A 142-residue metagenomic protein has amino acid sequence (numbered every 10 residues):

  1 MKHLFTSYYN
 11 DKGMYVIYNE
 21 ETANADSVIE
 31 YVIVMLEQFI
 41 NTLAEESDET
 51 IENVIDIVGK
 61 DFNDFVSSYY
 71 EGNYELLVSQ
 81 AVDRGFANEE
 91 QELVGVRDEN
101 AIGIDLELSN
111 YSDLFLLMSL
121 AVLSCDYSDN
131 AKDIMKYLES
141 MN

Functional and structural regions predicted by a protein language model:
M1-N142: Solvent-exposed interaction surfaces and binding hotspots enriched for charged
